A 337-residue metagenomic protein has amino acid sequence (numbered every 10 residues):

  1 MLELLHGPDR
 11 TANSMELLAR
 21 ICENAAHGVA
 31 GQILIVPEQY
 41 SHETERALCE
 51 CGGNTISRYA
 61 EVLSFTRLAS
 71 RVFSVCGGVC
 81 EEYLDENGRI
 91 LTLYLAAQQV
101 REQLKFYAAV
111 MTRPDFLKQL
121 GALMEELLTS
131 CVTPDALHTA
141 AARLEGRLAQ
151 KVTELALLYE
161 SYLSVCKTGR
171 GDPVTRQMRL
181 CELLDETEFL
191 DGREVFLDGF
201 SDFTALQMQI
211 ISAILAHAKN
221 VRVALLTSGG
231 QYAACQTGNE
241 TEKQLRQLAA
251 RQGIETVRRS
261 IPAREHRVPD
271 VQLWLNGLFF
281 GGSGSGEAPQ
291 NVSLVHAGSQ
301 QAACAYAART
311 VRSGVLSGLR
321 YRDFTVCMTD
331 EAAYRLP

Functional and structural regions predicted by a protein language model:
M1-G31, E38, L184-E186, A250-P337: Helicase P-loop NTPase motor core
N13-S14, D85-R89, G169-Q177, Q207 (+2 more regions): Phosphate/oxyanion-binding active-site loops and adjacent basic polyanion-contact surfaces
L17, Q39-T44, C49-F189, N239-E240 (+1 more regions): Basic/charged alpha-beta structural segments of nucleotide/phosphate-handling enzymes
A19-A26, T204-K219, V311-R312: Histidine-anchored nucleotide/phosphate-binding helix
L34-V36, V62, F196, N220-L225: Structural recognition of the conserved hydrophobic beta-strand(s) that form the central parallel beta-sheet of P-loop
E182-V195, M208, L215-A216: Short basic/glycine-enriched coil/helix segment immediately N-terminal to the Walker B
G199-S201, E331: Conserved Walker B
A213-R246: Conserved helicase motor core of SF1/SF2 NTP-dependent helicases
